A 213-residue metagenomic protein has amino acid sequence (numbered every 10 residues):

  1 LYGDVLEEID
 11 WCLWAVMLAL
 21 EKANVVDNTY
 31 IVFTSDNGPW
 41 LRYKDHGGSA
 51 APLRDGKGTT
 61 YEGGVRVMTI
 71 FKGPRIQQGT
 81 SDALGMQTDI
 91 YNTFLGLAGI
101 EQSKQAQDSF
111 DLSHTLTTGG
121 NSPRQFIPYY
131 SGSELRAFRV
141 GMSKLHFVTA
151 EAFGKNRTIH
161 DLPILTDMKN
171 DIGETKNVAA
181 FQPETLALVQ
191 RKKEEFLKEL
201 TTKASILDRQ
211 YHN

Functional and structural regions predicted by a protein language model:
L1-D4, W40, G47-A50, A180 (+1 more regions): Active-site His/acidic residue clusters
L6-I9, L13, Y30-S35, T69-I70 (+2 more regions): Beta-strand elements within well-structured catalytic alpha/beta cores of enzymes that handle phosphate/sulfate esters
E7, W11-W14, L18, A51 (+8 more regions): Solvent-exposed, polar/charged alpha-helical surfaces in well-ordered, non-transmembrane soluble domains, broadly
E8-D45: Metal-dependent active-site segment of extracytoplasmic phospho-/sulfohydrolases and closely related
F33-P39, D108, Y129-S133, L200-N213: Short, solvent-exposed turn/loop segments enriched in Gly/Ser/Thr/Pro and often Arg
P39-T60, R75-Q77, A83, T88-M168: C-terminal cap/loop subdomain of S1 sulfatases and analogous C-terminal strand-loop tails that border
I90, V140, L145, A150-F153 (+2 more regions): Long, internal low-complexity/basic segments
